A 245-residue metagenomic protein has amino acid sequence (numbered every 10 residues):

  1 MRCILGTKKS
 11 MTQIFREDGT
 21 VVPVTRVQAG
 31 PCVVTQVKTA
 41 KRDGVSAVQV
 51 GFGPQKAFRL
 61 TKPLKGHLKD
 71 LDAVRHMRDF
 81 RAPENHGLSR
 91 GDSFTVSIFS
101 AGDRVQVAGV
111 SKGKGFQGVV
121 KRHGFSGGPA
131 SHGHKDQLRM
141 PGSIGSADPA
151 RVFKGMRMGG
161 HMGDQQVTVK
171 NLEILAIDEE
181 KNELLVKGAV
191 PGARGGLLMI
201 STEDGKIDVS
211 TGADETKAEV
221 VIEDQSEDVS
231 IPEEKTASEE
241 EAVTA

Functional and structural regions predicted by a protein language model:
M1-A245: Extended basic (Lys/Arg/His-rich) segments that typically form rRNA-contacting surfaces in ribosomal proteins
